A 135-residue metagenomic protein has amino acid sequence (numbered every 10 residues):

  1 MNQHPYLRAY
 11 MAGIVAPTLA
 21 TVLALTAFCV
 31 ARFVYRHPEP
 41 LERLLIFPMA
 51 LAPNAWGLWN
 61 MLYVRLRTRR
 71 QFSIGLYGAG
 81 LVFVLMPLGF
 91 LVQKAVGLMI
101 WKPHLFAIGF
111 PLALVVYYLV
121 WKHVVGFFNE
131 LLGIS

Functional and structural regions predicted by a protein language model:
M1-L51: N-terminal signal-anchor transmembrane alpha-helix
Y10, L98-S135: Alpha-helical membrane-associated segments of multi-pass integral membrane proteins
L23-F28, A55-W59, G89, Y117 (+1 more regions): Alpha-helical transmembrane segments of polytopic integral membrane proteins, especially the permease/helical cores
A24-F33, P87-A107: Alpha-helical transmembrane segments and their membrane-interface junctions in multi-pass membrane proteins
A31-P38, L62, L66, R70 (+2 more regions): Membrane-interfacial segments
R43-F47, Y77-V82, K102-L114: Pore-lining and gate-forming transmembrane alpha-helices of multi-pass membrane transport proteins
F47-G57, V82-M86, A113, Y118: Hydrophobic cores of alpha-helical transmembrane segments in multi-pass integral membrane proteins
G57-F90: Loop-to-transmembrane helix junctions at the membrane interface
